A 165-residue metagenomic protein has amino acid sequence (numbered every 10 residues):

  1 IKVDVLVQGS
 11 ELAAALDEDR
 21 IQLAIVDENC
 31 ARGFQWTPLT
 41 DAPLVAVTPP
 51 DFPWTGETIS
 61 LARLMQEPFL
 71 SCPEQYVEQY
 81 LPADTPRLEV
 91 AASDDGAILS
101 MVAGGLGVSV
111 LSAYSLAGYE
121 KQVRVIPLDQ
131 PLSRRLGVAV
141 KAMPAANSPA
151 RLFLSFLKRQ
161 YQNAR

Functional and structural regions predicted by a protein language model:
I1-R32, A92: Central regulatory/effector-binding core of bacterial HTH transcription factors
A14-E18, G33-L106, S115-R135, S155 (+1 more regions): C-terminal regulatory
Q22-V26, G107-S112: Paired acidic/hydrophobic, glycine-rich loop segments that form the ligand-binding mouth/hinge of periplasmic-binding
P49, K141-A142: Residue-level recognition of the GNAT/N-acetyltransferase active site
L136-V140: A short beta-strand structural signal in non-transmembrane regions
